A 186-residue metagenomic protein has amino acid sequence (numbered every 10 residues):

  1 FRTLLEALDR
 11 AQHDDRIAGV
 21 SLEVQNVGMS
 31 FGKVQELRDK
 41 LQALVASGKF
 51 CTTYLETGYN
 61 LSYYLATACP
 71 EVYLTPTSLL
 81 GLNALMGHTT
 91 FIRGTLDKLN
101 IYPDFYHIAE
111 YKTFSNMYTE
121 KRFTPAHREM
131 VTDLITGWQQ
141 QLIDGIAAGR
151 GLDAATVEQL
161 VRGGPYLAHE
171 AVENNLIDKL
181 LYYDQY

Functional and structural regions predicted by a protein language model:
F1-R150, L181, Q185: Small-residue-centered hinge/linker elements
E56, V161-R162: Short amphipathic helical patch at the helix-1/turn junction of helix-turn-helix
G145-V161: Secondary-structure end/capping motifs
G164-Y166: Extended, domain-scale alpha-helical bundle/helix-rich regions
I177: Contiguous, non-catalytic segments that form substrate-binding/exosite surfaces or channel walls
